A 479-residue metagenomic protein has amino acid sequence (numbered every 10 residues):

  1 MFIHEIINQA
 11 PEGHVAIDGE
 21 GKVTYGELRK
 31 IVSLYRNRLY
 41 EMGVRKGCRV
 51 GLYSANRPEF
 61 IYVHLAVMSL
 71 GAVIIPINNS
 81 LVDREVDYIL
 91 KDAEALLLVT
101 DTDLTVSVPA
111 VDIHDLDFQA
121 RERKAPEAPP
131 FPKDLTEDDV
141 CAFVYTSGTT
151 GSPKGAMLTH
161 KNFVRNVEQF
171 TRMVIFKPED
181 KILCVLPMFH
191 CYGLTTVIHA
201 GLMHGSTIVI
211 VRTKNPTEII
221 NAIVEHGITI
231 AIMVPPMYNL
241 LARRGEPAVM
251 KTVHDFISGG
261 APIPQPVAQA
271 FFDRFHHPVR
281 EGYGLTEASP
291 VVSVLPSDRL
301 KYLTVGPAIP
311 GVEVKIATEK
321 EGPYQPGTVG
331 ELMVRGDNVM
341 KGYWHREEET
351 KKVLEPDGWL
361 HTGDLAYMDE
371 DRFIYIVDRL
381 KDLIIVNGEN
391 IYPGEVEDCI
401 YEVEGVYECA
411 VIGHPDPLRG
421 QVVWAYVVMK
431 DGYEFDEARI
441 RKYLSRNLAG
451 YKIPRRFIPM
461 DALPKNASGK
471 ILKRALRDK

Functional and structural regions predicted by a protein language model:
G13-R57, I61, L65, V82-D87: Conserved AMP-binding/adenylate-forming core of the ANL superfamily
T24-G26, C141-E168, L295: Conserved AMP-binding A3 loop
L81, L98, K320, G336 (+5 more regions): AMP-binding/adenylate-forming catalytic core of the ANL superfamily
D103-E137: ANL superfamily adenylate-forming
E127-Y145, S152, I175-K181: Conserved pre-ATP/AMP-binding loop-to-beta segment of ANL
V164-K181, F189-I230, L240, R244: Conserved AMP-binding/adenylation subdomain of ANL enzymes
I228-M233, A242-K301, E313: Gly/Ser/Thr-rich phosphate-binding loop
P307-G311, G322-V353, E389-I391: Conserved ATP/PPi-binding loop(s) of AMP-dependent carboxylate-activating enzymes
